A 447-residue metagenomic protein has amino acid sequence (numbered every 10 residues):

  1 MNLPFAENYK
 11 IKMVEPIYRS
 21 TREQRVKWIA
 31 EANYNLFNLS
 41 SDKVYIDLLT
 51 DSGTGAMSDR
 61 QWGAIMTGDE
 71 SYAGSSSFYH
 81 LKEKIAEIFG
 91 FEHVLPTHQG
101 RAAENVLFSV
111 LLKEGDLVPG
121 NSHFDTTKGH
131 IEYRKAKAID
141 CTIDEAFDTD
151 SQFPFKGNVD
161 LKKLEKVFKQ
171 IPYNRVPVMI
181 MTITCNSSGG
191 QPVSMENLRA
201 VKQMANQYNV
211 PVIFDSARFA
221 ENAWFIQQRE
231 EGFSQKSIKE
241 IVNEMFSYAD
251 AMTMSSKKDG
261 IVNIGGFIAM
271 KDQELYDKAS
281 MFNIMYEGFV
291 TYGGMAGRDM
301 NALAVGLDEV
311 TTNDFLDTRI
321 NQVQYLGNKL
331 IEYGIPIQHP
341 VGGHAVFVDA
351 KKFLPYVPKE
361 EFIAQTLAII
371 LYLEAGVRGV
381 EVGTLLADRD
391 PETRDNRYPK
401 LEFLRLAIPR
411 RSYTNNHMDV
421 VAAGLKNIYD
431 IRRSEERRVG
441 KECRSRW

Functional and structural regions predicted by a protein language model:
N2-Y34, N38-S40, V44-G55, Q61 (+3 more regions): Conserved PLP-enzyme active-site core in the AAT-like
Q61-M66, E402-R405: Short glycine/proline-rich turn/loop motifs
M204-Q207, Y325, K329-Y333, T366-V377 (+1 more regions): Generic non-transmembrane alpha-helical segments
N206, H344, R437: Histidine-centered active-site/metal-ligand motif
S280-N283, M300-E309, H344-L354, P399-R405 (+1 more regions): Short acidic (Asp/Glu) and glycine-rich catalytic loops that position anionic groups and cofactors
V290-T291, V382-L385, R438: A generic structural motif
V310, E374, L386-S445: PLP-dependent enzyme catalytic core of the Aspartate aminotransferase-like
P336-P409: Conserved PLP-binding catalytic core of the aspartate aminotransferase-like
